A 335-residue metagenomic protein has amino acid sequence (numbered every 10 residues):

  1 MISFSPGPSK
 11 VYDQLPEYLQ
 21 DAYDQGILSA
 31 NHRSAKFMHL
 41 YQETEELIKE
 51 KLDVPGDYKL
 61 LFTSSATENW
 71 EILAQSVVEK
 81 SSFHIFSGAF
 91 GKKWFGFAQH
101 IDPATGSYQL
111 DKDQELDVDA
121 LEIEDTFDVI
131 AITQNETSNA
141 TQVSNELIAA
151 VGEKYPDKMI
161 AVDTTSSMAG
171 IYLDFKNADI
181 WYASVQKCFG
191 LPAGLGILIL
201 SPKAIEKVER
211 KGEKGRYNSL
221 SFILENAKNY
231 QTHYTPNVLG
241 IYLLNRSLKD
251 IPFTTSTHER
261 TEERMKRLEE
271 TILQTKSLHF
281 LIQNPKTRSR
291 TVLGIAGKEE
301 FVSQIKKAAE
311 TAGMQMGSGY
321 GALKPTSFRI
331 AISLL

Functional and structural regions predicted by a protein language model:
M1-L60: A glycine-/small-polar-enriched, mobile loop at the entrance of the PLP active site in fold-type I
S3, L293-G297, M314-L335: Conserved PLP-binding active-site segment of the aspartate aminotransferase-like
K10, C188-E269: Active-site C-terminal subdomain of aminotransferase-like
Y41-I48, D57-F83, S87-F95: Conserved beta-loop-alpha segment that forms the PLP phosphate-binding cup at the N-terminus of a helix
T44-P55, L248-L281, K307-A308: Conserved PLP-dependent catalytic core of the aminotransferase class-I/II
Q114-T165, A169: Active-site phosphate-binding strand-loop segment of PLP-dependent enzymes
F175-Q186: Conserved active-site segment immediately N-terminal to the catalytic lysine that forms the internal aldimine
H279-A309: Conserved PLP-binding catalytic core of the aspartate aminotransferase-like
